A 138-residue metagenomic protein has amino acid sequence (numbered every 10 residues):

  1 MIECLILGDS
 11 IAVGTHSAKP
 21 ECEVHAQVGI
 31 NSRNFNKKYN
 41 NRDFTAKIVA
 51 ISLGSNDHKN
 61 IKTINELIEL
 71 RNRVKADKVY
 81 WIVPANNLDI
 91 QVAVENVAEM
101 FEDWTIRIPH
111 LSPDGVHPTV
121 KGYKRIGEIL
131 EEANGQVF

Functional and structural regions predicted by a protein language model:
M1-I2, D57: Short linear motifs at secondary-structure transitions and domain/linker junctions
I2-H16: Catalytic nucleophile-elbow at a beta strand-turn-alpha helix junction centered on a G-D-S/GDSL motif, marking
I6, Q27, S52: Short glycine/serine/threonine-biased micro-segments
S17-V24: Short helix-loop-beta junction
E21, I30, N34-F138: Alpha-helical cap/lid subdomain in secreted, periplasmic, or secretory-pathway luminal O-acyl-processing enzymes
